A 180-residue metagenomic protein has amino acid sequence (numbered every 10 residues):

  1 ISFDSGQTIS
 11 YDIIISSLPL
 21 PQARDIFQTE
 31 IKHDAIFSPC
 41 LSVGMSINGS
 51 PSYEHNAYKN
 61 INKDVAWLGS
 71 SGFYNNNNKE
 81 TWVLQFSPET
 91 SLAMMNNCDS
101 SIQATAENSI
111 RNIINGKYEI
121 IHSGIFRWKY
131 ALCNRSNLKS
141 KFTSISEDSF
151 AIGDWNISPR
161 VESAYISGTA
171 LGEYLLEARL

Functional and structural regions predicted by a protein language model:
I1-I9: Conserved beta-strand-loop-beta-strand element in the redox core of flavoprotein oxidoreductases
T8-N56, G116: Central helical "cap/lid" subdomain
I15-S17, M45, L84, S123 (+1 more regions): Generic structural signal for small/hydrophobic residues in well-ordered secondary structure, especially within
R24-F27, R135, V161-E162: Short glycine-/acidic-enriched loop or helix-start segments at secondary-structure transitions that form or flank
G44-N96, S100-S101, T105-I114: Active-site substrate-recognition segment that forms the wall of the catalytic cavity or substrate channel
A104, N108-E147: Flavin (FAD/FMN) cofactor-binding core of flavoprotein oxidoreductases
S140-G172: Short FAD-binding loop at a beta-strand-to-alpha-helix junction that anchors the flavin cofactor in diverse
Y174-L180: Active-site-proximal substrate-binding core of FAD-dependent oxidoreductases
